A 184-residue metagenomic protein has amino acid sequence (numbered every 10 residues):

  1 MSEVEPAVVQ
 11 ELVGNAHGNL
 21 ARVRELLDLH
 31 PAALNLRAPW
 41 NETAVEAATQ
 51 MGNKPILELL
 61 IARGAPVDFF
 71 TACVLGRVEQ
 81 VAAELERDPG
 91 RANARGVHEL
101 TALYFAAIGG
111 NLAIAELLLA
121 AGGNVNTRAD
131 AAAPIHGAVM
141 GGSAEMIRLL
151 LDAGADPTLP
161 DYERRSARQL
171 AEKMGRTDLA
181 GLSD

Functional and structural regions predicted by a protein language model:
S2-P39, G76-R95: N-terminal segments that cap or nucleate solenoid repeat domains
V4-V13, L36-E46, P66-T71, A94-A102 (+2 more regions): Ankyrin-repeat boundary/"N-cap" motif
V13-N19, A47-N53, T71-R77, F105-N111 (+2 more regions): Ankyrin repeat A-helix N-terminal signature
R22, P55-I56, Q80, A113-I114 (+2 more regions): Conserved ankyrin/ankyrin-like repeat signature
E25-A32, L59-A65, L85-R91, E116-N124 (+1 more regions): Ankyrin repeat domain, specifically the short helix-to-loop turn at the C-terminus of the second helix of each repeat
V45-G52, L57, I61, P157-D184: Leucine-rich solenoid repeat scaffolds
V74, G96-A120, N124-A132: Alpha-helical adaptor scaffolds
R128-R165: Ankyrin-repeat and related helical/solenoid repeat scaffolds used for protein-protein interactions
